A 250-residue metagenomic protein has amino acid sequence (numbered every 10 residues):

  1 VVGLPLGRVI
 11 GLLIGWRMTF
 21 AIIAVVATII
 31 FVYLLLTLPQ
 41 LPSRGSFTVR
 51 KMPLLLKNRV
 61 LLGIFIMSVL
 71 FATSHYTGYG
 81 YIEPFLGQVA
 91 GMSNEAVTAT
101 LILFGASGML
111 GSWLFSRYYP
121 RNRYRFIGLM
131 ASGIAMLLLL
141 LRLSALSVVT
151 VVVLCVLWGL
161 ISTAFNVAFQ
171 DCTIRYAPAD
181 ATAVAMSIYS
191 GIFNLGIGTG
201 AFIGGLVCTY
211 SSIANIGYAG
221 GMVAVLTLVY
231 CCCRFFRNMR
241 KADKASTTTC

Functional and structural regions predicted by a protein language model:
V1-L36: Helix-loop-helix hairpin linking two adjacent transmembrane segments in secondary transporters
L12-A24, L206-V225: A membrane-interface helix-boundary motif in multi-pass transporters
A24, R125-L140, G221: Structural signature of the two symmetry-related core transmembrane helices
T37-F65: Juxtamembrane intracellular "pre-TM" segments in multi-pass secondary transporters
V60-L101, A106: Extracytoplasmic gate region of multi-pass secondary transporters
L110-R123, C208: Helix-to-loop junctions at the C-terminal end of transmembrane segments in multipass secondary transporters
A164-P178: Intracellular juxtamembrane helix-capping segments at the cytosolic ends of symmetry-related transmembrane helices
Y176-I213, G220: A late C-terminal transmembrane helix in Major Facilitator Superfamily
